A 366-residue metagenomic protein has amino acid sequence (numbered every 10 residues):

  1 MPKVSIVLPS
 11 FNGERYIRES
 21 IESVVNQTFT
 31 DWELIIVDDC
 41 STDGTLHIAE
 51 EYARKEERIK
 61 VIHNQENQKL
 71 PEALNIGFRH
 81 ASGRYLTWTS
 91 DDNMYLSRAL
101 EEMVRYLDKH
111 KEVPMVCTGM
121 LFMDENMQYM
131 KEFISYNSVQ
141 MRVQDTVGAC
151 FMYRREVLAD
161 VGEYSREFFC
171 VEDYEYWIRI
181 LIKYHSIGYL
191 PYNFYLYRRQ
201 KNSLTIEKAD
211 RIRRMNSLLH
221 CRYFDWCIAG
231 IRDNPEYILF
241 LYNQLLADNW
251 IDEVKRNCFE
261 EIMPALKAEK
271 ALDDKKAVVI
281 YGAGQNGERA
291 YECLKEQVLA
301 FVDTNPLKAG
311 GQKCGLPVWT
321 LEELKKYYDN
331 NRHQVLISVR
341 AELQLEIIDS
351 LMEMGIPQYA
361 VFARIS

Functional and structural regions predicted by a protein language model:
P2-S5, E33, E175: Cell-envelope/extracellular polymer assembly enzymes that use nucleotide-activated donors
E22-D31: Short, acidic, metal-binding catalytic loop of nucleotide-sugar glycosyltransferases
T30, D38-H47, E66, S90: A conserved acidic beta->alpha catalytic loop
N64-A81: Glycine-rich, basic loop-to-helix element that forms the pyrophosphate-binding segment of sugar-nucleotide handling
R79, S135-W226, R232-I238: Conserved nucleotide-sugar donor-binding catalytic segment
L86: Short aromatic/hydrophobic "clamp" motif used to bind/position activated sugar donors
R98-M130: Conserved donor NDP-sugar-binding/catalytic core segment of glycosyltransferases
I231-S366: Hydrophobic, well-ordered beta-alpha structural blocks that scaffold small-molecule cofactor pockets
